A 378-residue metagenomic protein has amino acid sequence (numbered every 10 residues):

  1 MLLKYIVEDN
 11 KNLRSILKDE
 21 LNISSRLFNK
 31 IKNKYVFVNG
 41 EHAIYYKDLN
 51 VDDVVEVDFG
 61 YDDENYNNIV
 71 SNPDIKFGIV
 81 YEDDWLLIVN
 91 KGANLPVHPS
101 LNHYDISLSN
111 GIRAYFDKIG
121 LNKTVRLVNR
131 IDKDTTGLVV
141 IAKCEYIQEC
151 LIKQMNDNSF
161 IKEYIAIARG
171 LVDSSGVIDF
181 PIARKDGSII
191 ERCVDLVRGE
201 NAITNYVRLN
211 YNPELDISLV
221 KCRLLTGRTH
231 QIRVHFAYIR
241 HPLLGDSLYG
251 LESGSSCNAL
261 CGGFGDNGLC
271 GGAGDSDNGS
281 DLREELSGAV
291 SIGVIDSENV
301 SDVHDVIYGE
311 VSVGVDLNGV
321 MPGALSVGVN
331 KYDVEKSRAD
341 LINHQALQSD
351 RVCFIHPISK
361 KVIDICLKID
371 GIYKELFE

Functional and structural regions predicted by a protein language model:
M1-I189, E200-I203, Y211-P213, V327 (+2 more regions): RNA pseudouridine synthases
M1-R26, K30-I31, I75-F77, V207-N210 (+5 more regions): Pseudouridine synthases involved in rRNA/tRNA modification
V54-E56, V140, I165, D179 (+5 more regions): Beta-strand secondary-structure signal
L87, V220-R223: Short, well-ordered beta-strand segments enriched in hydrophobic/aromatic residues
S107-G111, Q231, Y238: Short amphipathic alpha-helical face segments that pack within enzyme cores and frequently flank/anchor catalytic
T124, I217-V220: Short S/T/G- and acidic-enriched coil/turn segments that sit immediately N-terminal to beta-strands in beta-sandwich
G170, R223-T226: Non-cytosolic beta-sheet module surface loops
R192-R198: C-terminal amphipathic alpha-helical segment
